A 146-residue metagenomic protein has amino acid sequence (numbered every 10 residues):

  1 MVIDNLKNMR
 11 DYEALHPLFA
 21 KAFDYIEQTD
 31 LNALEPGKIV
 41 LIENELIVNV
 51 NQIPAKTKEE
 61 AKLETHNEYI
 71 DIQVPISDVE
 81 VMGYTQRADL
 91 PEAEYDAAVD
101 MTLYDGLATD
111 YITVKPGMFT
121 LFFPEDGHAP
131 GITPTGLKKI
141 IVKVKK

Functional and structural regions predicted by a protein language model:
V2-N49, T57, K62-T65: A short, N-terminal "cap"/entry segment at the start of jelly-roll beta-barrel domains of the cupin/DSBH fold
E43-E45, T65-Y69, P75-S77, K115 (+1 more regions): Short connector loops at helix/strand junctions that flank enzyme active sites, especially segments positioning acidic
L46, I53-K56, S77-V81: Short, charged/polar surface micro-motifs in flexible loops or helix N-caps
E68-I70, V74-M82, A88-L90, Y95-T102: Glycine- and acidic-residue-biased ligand/ion/polar-headgroup-sensing regions
I72, F119-L121, T135-K146: A short hydrophobic beta-strand segment most commonly corresponding to one strand of the jelly-roll/cupin
I112-G127: Conserved metal-binding segment of the jelly-roll/cupin
